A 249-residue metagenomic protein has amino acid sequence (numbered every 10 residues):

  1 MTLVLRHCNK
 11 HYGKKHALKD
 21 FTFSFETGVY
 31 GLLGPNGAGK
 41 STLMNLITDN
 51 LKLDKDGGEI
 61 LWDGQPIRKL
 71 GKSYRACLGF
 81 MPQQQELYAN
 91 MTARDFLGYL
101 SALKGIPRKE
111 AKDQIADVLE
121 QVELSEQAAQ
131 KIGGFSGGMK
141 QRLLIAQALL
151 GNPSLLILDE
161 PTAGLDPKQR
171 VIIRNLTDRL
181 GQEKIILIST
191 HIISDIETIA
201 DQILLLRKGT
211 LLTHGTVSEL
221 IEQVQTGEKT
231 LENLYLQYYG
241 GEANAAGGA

Functional and structural regions predicted by a protein language model:
P35-G39: Walker A (P-loop) phosphate-binding loop of ABC-type ATPase nucleotide-binding domains
K55-K69, S73-Y74: Conserved ABC transporter NBD signature motif
G98, A102, K109-Q127: Conserved ABC ATPase "signature" region
L156-E160: Catalytic Walker B motif of ABC-type/P-loop ATPase nucleotide-binding domains
H214-G215: ABC ATPase "signature
